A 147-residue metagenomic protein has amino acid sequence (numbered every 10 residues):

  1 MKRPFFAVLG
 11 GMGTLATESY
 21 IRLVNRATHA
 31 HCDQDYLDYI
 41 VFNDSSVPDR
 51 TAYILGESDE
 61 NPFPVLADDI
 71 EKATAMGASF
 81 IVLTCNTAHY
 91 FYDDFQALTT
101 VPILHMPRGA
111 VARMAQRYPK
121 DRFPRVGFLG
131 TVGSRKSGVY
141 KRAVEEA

Functional and structural regions predicted by a protein language model:
M1-A147: Non-catalytic structural scaffold of enzyme domains
